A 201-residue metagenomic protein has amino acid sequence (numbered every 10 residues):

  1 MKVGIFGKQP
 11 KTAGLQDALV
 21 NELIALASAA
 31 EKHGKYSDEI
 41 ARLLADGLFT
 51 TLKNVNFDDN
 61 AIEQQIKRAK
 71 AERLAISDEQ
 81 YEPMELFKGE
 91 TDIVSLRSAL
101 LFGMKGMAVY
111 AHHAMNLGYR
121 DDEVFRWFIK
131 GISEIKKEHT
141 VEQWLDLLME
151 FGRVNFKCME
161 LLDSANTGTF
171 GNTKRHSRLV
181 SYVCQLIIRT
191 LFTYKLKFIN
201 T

Functional and structural regions predicted by a protein language model:
M1-T201: Metallocofactor- and cofactor-centric catalytic cores in central/energy metabolism, strongly enriched
